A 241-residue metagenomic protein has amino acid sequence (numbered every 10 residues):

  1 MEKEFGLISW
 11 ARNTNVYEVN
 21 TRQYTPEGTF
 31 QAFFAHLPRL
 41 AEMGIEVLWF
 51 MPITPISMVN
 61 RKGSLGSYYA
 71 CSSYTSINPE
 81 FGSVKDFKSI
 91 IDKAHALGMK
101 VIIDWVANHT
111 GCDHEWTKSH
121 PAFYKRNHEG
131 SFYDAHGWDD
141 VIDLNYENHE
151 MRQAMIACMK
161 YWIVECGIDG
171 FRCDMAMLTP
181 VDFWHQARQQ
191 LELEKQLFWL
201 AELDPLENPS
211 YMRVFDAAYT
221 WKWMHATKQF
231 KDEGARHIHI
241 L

Functional and structural regions predicted by a protein language model:
E2-N15, R22-Q31, P38-E46, P52-C166 (+2 more regions): Substrate-binding/active-site clefts of carbohydrate-active enzymes
V47, G170, F198: Short, Asp-centered acidic motifs that coordinate Mg2+ and/or phosphate in catalytic or ligand-binding sites
L48-W49, F215: Carboxylate/His-rich catalytic cores and anion/metal-binding grooves
I102, G170-A176: Short catalytic-loop micro-motif centered on adjacent basic/acidic residues
C158, V164, D174-L241: Active-site-proximal helices and loops of the catalytic beta/alpha 8
